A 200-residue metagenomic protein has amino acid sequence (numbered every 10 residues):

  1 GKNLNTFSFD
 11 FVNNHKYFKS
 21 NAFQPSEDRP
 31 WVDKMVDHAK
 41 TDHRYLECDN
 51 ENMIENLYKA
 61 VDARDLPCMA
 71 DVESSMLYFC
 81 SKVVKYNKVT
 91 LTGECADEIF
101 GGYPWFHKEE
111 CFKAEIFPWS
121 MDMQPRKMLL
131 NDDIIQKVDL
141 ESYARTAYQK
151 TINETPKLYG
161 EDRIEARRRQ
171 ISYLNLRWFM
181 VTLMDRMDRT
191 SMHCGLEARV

Functional and structural regions predicted by a protein language model:
G1-G160, I164-R168, L183-V200: ATP-dependent adenylate-handling active sites, centered on carboxylate activation for C-N bond formation
Y173-D185: PAPS-dependent sulfotransferase catalytic domain
